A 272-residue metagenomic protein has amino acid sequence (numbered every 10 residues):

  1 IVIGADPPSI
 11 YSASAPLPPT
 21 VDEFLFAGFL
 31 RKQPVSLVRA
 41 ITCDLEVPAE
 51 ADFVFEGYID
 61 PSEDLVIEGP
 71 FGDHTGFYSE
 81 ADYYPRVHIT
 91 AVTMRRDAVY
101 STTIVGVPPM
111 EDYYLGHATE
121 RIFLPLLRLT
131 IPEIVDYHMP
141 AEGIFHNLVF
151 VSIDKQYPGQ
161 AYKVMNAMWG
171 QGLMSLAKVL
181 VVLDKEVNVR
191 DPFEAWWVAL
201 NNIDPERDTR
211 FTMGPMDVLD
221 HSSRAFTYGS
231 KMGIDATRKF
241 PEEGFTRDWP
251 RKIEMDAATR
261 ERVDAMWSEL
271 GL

Functional and structural regions predicted by a protein language model:
I3-L272: Charged, compositionally biased interaction regions
